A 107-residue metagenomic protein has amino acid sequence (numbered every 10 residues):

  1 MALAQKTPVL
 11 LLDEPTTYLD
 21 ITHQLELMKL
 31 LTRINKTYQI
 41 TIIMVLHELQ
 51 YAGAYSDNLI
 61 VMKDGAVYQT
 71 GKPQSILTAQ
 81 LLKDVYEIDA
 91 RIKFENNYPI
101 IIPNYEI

Functional and structural regions predicted by a protein language model:
A2-L3: ABC ATPase C-loop
L10-E14: Catalytic Walker B motif of ABC-type/P-loop ATPase nucleotide-binding domains
L25-T37: Helical segment within the ABC ATPase nucleotide-binding domain
L46-H47: H-loop/switch region of ABC-family ATPase nucleotide-binding domains
A52-A54: A short, surface-exposed alpha-helical micro-motif characterized by mixed small hydrophobic and charged/polar residues
T70-G71: ABC ATPase "signature
K83-I107: ABC ATPase nucleotide-binding domains
